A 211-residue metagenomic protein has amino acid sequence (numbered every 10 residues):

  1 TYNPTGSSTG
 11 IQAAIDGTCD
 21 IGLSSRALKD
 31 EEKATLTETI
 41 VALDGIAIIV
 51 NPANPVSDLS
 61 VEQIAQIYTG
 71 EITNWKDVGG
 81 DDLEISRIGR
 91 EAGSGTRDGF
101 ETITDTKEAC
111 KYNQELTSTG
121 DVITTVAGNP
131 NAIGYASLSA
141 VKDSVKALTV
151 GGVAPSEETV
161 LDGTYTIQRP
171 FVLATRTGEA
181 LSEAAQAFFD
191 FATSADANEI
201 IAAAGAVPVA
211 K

Functional and structural regions predicted by a protein language model:
T1-K211: Exported/periplasmic ABC-transporter solute-binding proteins
